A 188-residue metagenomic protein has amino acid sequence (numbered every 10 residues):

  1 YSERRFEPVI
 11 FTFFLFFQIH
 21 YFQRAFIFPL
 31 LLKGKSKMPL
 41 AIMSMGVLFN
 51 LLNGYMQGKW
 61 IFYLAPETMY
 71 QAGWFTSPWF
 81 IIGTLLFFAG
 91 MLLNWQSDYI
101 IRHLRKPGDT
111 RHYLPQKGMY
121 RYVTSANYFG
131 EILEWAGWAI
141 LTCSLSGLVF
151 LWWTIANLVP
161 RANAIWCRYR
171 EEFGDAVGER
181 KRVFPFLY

Functional and structural regions predicted by a protein language model:
Y1-F49, Y188: Membrane-helix and juxtamembrane interface regions of eukaryotic multi-pass membrane proteins
Y1-F6, F49, T68-Y188: Hydrophobic transmembrane alpha-helices
A25-L30, Y55-M56, R161-R168: Juxtamembrane membrane-interface segments at transmembrane alpha-helix termini
L30-G58, A65-M69, D109-Y113: Functional transmembrane or membrane-interface alpha-helices that line membrane-embedded catalytic, ligand-binding
K35-S36, F62, G137, C143: Hydrophobic alpha-helical membrane context
M56-W60, N94-S97: C-terminal TM-helix exit segments that contain a strictly Trp-centered aromatic cap at the helix terminus
